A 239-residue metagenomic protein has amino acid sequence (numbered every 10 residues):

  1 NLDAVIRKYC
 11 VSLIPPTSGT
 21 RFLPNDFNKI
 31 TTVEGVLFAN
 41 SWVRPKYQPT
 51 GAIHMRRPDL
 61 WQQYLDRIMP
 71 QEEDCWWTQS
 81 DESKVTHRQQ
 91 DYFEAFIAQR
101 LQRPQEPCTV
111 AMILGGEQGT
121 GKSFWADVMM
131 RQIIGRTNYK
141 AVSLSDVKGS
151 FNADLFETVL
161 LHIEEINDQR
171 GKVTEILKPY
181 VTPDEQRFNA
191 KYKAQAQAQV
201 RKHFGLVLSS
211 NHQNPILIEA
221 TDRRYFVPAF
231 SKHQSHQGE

Functional and structural regions predicted by a protein language model:
N1-G51: Intein modules and their embedded homing endonuclease domains
K29-L160, F226: P-loop NTPase catalytic core of nucleic-acid-dependent motor ATPases
A111, D168, A194-A198: Conserved nucleotide-state-sensing and coupling region of NTP-binding domains
I134, T174-A198: Conserved catalytic/switch belt of AAA+ P-loop NTPases
F151-F156, A190-S209: AAA+/SF3 P-loop NTPase mechanochemical coupling elements
T158-P183, P215-D222: Conserved AAA+/SF3 P-loop NTPase catalytic/coupling segment centered on the Walker-B
I216-S235: A short helix-turn-beta junction within AAA+ P-loop NTPase domains corresponding to the substrate/partner-engaging
